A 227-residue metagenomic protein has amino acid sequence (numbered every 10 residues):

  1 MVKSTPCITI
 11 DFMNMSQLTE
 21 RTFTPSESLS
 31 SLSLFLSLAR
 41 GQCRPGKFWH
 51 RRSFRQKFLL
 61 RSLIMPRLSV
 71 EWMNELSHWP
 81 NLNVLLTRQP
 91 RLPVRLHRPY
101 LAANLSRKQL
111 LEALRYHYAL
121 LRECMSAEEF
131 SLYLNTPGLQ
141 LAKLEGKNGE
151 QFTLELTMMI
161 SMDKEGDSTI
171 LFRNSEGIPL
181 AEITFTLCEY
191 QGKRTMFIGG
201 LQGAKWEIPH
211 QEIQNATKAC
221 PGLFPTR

Functional and structural regions predicted by a protein language model:
C7-M125, F130-L134: An acidic, glycine-rich, mixed-charge low-complexity segment common to nucleic-acid enzymes
H50, L60, N148-E150, E207 (+1 more regions): A generic structural signal for ordered alpha-helices
E123-S175: Extended, Lys/Arg-enriched charged tracts that mediate electrostatic binding to polyanionic substrates
L156-M159, T184-C188: Short amphipathic beta-strand and strand-loop transition segments with alternating hydrophobic
I178-L180: Carboxylate/His-rich catalytic cores and anion/metal-binding grooves
E182, C188-R227: Acyl-donor binding region in acyl/amide transferases
